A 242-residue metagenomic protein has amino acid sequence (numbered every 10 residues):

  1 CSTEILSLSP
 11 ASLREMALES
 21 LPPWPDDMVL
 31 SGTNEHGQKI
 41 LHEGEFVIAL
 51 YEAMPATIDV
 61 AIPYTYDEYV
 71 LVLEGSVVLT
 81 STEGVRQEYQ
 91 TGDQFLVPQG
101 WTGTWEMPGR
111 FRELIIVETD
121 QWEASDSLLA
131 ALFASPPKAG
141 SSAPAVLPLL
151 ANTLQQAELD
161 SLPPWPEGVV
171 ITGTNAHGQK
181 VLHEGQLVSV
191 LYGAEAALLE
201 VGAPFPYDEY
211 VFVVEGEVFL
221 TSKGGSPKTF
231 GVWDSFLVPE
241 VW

Functional and structural regions predicted by a protein language model:
S2-L50, D126-V190: A short, N-terminal "cap"/entry segment at the start of jelly-roll beta-barrel domains of the cupin/DSBH fold
S12, S31-T33, T80, E88 (+5 more regions): Threonine-centered tandem repeat motifs in low-complexity domains
N34-E35, G44-Y64, Q99, N175-H177 (+2 more regions): Conserved short histidine dyad/triad with adjacent acidic residue
L50, Y64, E74, S81-T82 (+4 more regions): Residue-level recognition of conserved beta-strand positions in structured domain cores
A56-T57, Q121, A134, K138-A139 (+1 more regions): Short S/T/G/P-rich N-terminal loop/turn motif that feeds into the first structured element of a domain
I62-T91, G202-V232: A short beta-strand-loop-beta hairpin characteristic of the jelly-roll/cupin
R86, T91, Q99-A124, G231-V232 (+1 more regions): Ligand-binding loop in jelly-roll beta-barrel domains
